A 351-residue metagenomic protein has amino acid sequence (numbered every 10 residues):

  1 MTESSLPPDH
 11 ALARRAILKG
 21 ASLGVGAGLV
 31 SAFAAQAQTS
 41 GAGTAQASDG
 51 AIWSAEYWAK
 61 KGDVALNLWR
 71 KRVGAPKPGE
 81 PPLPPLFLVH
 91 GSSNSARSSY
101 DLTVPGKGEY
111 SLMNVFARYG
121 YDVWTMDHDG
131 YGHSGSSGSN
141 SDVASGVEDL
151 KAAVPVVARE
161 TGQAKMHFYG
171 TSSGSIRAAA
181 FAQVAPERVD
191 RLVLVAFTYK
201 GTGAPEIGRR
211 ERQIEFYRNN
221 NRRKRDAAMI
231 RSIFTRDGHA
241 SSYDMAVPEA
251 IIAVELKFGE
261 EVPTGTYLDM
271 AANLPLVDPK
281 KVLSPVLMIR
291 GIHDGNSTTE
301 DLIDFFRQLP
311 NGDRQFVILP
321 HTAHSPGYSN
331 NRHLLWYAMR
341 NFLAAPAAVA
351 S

Functional and structural regions predicted by a protein language model:
M1-A16: N-terminal secretory signal peptides
G43-P78: N-terminal cap/lid segment of alpha/beta-hydrolase-fold proteins
K77-R118: Short, surface-exposed "cap/lid" segments of acyl-processing enzymes
E148-K165: Conserved acidic catalytic loop of the alpha/beta-hydrolase fold
S173-K200: Conserved hydrolase catalytic core segment
E206-I289: Alpha/beta-hydrolase
G295-D301: Conserved alpha/beta-hydrolase "acid-adjacent" motif
T322-R332: Catalytic histidine-centered segment of alpha/beta-hydrolase-like enzymes
